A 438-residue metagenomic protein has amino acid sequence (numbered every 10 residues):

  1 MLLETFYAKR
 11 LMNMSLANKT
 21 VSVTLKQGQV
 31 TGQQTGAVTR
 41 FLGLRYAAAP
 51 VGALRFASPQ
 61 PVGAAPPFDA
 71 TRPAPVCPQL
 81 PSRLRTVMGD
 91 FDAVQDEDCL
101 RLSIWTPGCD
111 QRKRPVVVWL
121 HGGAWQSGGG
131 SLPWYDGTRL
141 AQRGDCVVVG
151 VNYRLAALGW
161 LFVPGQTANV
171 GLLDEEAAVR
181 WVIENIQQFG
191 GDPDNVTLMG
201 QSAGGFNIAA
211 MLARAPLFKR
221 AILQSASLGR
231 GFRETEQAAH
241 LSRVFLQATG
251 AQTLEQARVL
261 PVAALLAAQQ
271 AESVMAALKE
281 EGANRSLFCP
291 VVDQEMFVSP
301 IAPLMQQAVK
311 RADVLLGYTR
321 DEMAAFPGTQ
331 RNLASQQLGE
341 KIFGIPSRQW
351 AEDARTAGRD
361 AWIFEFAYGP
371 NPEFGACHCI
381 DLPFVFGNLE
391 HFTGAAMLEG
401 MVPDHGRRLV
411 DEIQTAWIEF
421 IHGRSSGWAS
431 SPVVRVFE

Functional and structural regions predicted by a protein language model:
L2-Q166, A395-I413, E419-S430: Non-catalytic accessory segments of hydrolases
T5, G43, L84-A251, M305-F326 (+2 more regions): Serine-hydrolase-like catalytic core of hydrolytic proteins
A49-R55, A324-F326, P372-E373: Short, solvent-exposed loop/turn elements at domain surfaces
Q79-P81, K310-V314, E352-E438: Mobile gating loops/cap/lid regions near enzyme active sites that modulate substrate access
G122-A124, S202-G205, V262-L265, Y368-P372: Short, internal active-site loops enriched in acidic
N169-L173, E236, K341, R407-T415: A generic "alpha-helical surface" signal
E175-R180, G339, F343-A351, Q414-I421: Short, hydrophobic/amphipathic alpha-helical packing segments that form internal helix faces or helix-helix interfaces
E184, R220, Q224-G339, G344-I345 (+1 more regions): Substrate-access "cap/lid" subdomains that shape and gate the entrance to catalytic or ligand-binding pockets
